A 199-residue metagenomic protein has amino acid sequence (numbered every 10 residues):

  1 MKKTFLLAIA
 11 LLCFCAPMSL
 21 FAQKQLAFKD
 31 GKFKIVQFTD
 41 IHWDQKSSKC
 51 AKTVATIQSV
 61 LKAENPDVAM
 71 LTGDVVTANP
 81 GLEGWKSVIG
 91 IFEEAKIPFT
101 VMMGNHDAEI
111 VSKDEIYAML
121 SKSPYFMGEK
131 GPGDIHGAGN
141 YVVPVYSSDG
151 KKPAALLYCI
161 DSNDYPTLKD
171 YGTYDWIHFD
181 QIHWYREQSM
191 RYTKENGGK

Functional and structural regions predicted by a protein language model:
M1-Q23: Bacterial Sec-dependent N-terminal signal peptides
L7, S48, D67, P166 (+1 more regions): Generic macromolecular interface patches on structured domains
I9, D44-S47, G81, V111 (+1 more regions): Active-site-proximal flexible loops/turns
L12-A16, A27, I35, I135 (+1 more regions): A generic structural signal for short, solvent-exposed coil/turn residues that cap or connect secondary-structure
C13-C15, C50, C159: Generic recognition of cysteine residues
S19-S87: N-terminal active-site segment of His-dependent metallophosphoesterases
K86-G198: Extended active-site neighborhood of metal-dependent phosphoesterases/phosphodiesterases
